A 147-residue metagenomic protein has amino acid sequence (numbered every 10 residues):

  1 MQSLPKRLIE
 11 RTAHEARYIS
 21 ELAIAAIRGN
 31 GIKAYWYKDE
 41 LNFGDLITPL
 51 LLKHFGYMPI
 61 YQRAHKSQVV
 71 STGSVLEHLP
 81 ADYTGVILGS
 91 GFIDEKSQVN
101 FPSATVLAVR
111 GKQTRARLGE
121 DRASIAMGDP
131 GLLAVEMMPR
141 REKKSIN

Functional and structural regions predicted by a protein language model:
S3-N147: Aromatic- and Gly/Pro-rich donor/ligand-binding loops that form nucleotide- or phosphate-bearing donor binding pockets
